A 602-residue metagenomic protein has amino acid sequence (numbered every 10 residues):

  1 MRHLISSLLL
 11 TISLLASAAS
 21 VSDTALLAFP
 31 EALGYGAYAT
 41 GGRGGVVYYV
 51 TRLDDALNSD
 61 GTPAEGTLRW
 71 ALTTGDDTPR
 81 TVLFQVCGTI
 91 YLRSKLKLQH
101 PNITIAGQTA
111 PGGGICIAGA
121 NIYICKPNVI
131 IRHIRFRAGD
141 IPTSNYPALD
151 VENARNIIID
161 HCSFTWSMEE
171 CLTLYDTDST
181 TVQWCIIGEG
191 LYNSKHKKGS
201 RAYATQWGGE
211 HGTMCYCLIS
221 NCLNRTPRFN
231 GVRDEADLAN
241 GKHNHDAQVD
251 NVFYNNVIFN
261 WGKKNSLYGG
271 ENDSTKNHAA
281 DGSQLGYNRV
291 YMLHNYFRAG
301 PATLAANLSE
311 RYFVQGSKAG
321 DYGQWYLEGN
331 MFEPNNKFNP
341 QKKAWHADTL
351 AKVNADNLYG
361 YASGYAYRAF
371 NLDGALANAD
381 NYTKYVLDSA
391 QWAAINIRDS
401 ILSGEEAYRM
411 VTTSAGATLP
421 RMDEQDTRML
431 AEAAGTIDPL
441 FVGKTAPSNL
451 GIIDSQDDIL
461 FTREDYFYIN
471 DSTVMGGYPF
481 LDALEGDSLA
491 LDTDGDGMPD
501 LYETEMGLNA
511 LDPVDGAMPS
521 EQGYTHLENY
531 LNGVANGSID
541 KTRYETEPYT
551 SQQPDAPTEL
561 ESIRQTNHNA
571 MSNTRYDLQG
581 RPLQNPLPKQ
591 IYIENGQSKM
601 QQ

Functional and structural regions predicted by a protein language model:
L27-T81, D577-Q584: Acidic Gly/Asp/Thr-rich repetitive segments characteristic of extracellular carbohydrate-active and adhesion proteins
A64-D76, I90-T104, G114-R132, A138-R155 (+1 more regions): Extracellular beta-strand-rich solenoid/capping regions of secreted or surface-exposed proteins that bind or remodel
N102, A106-G107, P127-A138, N153-W166 (+5 more regions): Right-handed parallel beta-helix
I117-I122, P142-D150, W166-L174, K195-G209 (+3 more regions): Extracellular beta-strand/beta-solenoid scaffold signature
R228, V252-T473: Extracellular beta-rich repeat passengers
M475-A556: Extracellular calcium-associated, cysteine-rich motifs in secreted modular proteins
Q552-Q579: Residue-level detector of functionally pivotal "anchor" positions at catalytic/ligand-binding pockets or at interdomain
I591-Q602: C-terminal tail/sorting-segment detector
